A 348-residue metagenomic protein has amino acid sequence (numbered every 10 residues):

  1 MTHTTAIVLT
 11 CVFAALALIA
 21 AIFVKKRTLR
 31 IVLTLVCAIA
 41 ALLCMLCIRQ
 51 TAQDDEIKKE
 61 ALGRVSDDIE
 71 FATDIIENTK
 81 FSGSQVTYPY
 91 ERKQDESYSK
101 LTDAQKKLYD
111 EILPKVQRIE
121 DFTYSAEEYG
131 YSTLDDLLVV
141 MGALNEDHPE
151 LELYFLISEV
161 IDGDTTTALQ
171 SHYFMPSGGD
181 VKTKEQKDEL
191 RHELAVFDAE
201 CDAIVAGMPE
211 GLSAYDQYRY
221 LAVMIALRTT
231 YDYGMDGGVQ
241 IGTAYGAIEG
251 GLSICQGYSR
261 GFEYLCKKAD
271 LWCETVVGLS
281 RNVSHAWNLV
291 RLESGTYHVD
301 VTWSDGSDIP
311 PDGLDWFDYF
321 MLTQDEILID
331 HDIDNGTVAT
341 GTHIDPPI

Functional and structural regions predicted by a protein language model:
H3-F13, I19-L212, L328-I348: N-terminal accessory/pre-domain segments preceding catalytic cores
S125-E128, D232-M235, E249, I309-P310: Repeated polar recognition positions within modular binding domains
E189-A247: Secondary-structure boundary elements
R228, R291, D312-I348: Solvent-exposed soluble domains appended to multi-pass membrane proteins
D232-G237, I241-Y245, L252, C273-V283: Catalytic cysteine-centered active-site loop
G250-I254, Y258: Secondary-structure capping and boundary motifs in well-ordered enzyme cores
G257-D325: Hydrophobic/aromatic-rich core segments of domains that either
